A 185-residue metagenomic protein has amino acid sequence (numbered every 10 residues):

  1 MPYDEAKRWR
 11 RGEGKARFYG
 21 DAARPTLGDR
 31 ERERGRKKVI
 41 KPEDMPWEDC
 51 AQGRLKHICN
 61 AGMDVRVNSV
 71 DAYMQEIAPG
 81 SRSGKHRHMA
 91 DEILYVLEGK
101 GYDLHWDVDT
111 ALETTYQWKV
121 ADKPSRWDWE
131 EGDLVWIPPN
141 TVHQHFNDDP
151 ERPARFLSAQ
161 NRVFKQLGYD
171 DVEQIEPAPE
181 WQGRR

Functional and structural regions predicted by a protein language model:
M1-N68, G84, D171-R185: A short, N-terminal "cap"/entry segment at the start of jelly-roll beta-barrel domains of the cupin/DSBH fold
N60, D71-H88, D107-T110, P139-N140: Conserved short histidine dyad/triad with adjacent acidic residue
S69-I77, I93-L97, W129-I137, H143 (+1 more regions): Short, structured motif recognition centered on aromatic/hydrophobic residues
K85, V96-G99: Helix-adjacent hinge/juxtasegments
M89-A90, L94, Y102-T115, P150: Extended intrinsically disordered, low-complexity coil regions enriched in Ser, Thr, Gly, Ala and often Pro
I93-Y95, W136, E151-D171: A short hydrophobic beta-strand segment most commonly corresponding to one strand of the jelly-roll/cupin
Y95, V108-P139: Short acidic-glycine-tyrosine-enriched beta hairpin
F146-D148: Asparagine-centered strand-capping/turn motif at beta-strand->loop junctions
